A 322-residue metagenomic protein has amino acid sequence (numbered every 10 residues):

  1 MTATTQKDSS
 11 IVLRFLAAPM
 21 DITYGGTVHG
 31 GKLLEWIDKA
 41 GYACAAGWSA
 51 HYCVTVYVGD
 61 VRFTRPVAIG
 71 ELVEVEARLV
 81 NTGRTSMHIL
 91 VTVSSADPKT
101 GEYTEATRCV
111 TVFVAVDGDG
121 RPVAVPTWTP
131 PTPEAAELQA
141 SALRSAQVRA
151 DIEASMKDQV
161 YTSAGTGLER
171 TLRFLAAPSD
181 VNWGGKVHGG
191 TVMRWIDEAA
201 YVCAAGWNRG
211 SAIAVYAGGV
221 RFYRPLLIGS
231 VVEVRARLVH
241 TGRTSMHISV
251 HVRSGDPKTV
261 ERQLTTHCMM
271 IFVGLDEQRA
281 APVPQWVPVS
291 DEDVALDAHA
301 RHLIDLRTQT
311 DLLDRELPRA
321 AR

Functional and structural regions predicted by a protein language model:
M1-E76, Y103, W286-P288, I304-L306: Hydrophobic, helix-prone linear segments
M1-H29, A140-W195, C203, N208 (+1 more regions): Catalytic strand-loop segment that frames the active site of acyl-thioester-processing enzymes
T2-L13, V67-I69, V80-A150, I228 (+1 more regions): HotDog/MaoC-like acyl-thioester-processing domains
V12, V58, T171, A212 (+2 more regions): Short coil/loop residues immediately preceding or within conserved phosphate-binding loops of NTP-utilizing enzyme
G31-H51, G190-A212: Active-site helix/loop of acyl-thioester processing domains in fatty-acid/polyketide metabolism, spanning hotdog-fold
K39, A177, H188, E198 (+3 more regions): Catalytic cores of nucleotide-enabled group-transfer and carboxylate-activating enzymes in metabolic and assembly-line
T55-E74, S94-K99, T107, I213-R224 (+1 more regions): A cross-kingdom feature marking solvent-exposed beta-strand/loop segments within repeated, beta-rich binding/scaffold
